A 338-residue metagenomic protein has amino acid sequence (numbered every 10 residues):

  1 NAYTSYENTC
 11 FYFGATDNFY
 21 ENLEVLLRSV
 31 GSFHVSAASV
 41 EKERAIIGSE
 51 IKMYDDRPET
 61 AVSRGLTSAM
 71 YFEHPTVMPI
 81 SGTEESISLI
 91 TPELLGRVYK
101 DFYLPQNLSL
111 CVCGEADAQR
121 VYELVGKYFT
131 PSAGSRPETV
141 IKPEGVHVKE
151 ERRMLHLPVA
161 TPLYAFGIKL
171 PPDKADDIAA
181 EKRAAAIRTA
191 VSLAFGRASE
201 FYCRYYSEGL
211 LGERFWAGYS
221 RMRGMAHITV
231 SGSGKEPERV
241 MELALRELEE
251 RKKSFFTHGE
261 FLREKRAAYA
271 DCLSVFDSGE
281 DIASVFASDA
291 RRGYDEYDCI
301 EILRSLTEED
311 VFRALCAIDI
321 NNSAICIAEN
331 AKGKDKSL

Functional and structural regions predicted by a protein language model:
N1-P137, D177, K182, A198 (+1 more regions): Charge-rich, well-structured scaffold segments of protease-associated domains
S135-E200: His/Glu-based metal-binding/catalytic segments typifying zinc-dependent metallopeptidases
